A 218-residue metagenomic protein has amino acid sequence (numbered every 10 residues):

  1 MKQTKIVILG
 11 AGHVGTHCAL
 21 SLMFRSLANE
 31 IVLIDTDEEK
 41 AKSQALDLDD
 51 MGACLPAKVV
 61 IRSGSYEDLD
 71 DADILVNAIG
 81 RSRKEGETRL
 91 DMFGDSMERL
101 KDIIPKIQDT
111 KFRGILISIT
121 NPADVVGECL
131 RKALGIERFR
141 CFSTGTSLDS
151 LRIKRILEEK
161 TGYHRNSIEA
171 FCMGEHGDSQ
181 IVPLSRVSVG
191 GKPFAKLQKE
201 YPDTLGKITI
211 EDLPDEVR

Functional and structural regions predicted by a protein language model:
A11-G12: Glycine-rich Rossmann-fold phosphate-binding loop(s) that bind the pyrophosphate of adenine dinucleotide cofactors
G15-T16: N-terminal Rossmann-fold NAD(P) dinucleotide-binding loop
A28-V32: Short beta-strand element of Class I
I34-D71, E87: Conserved N-terminal Rossmann-fold NAD(P) cofactor-binding segment
D73-V76: N-terminal Rossmann-like NAD(P) cofactor-binding module of classical short-chain dehydrogenase/reductase
T88-K154: Rossmann-like NAD(P)(H) cofactor-binding subdomain of soluble oxidoreductases
I136-R140, D149-R218: C-terminal substrate-binding/catalytic lobe of Rossmann-fold NAD(P)-dependent dehydrogenases
